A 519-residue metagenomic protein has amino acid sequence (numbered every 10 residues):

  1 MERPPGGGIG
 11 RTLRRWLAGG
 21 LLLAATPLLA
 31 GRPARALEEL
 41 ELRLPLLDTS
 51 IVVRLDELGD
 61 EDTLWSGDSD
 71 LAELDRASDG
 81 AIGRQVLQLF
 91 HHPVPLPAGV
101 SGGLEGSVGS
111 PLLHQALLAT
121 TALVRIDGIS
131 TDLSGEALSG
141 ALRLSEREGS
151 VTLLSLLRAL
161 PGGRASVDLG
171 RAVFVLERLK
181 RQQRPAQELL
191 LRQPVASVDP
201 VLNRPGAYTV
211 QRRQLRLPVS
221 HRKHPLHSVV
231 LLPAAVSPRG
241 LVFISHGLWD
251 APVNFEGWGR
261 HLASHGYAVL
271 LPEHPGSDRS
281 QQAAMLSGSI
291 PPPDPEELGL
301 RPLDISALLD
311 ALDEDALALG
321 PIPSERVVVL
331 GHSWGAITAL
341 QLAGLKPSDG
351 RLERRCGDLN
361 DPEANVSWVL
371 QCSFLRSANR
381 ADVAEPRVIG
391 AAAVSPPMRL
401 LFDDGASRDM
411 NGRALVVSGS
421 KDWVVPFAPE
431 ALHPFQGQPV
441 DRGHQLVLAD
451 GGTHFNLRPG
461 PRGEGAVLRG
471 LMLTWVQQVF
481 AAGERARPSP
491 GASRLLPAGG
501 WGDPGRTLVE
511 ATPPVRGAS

Functional and structural regions predicted by a protein language model:
S50-A196: Mature extracellular/secreted ectodomains of secretory-pathway proteins
E188-S237: N-terminal cap/lid segment of alpha/beta-hydrolase-fold proteins
P238-G247: Short beta-strand element of the alpha/beta-hydrolase
W249, V253-E256, H261, E273-G299: Cap/lid segment of the alpha/beta-hydrolase catalytic domain
P291-L319, C356-E363: Alpha/beta-hydrolase active-site loop
G331-G335, A339: Gly/Ala-rich beta-loop-alpha elbow adjacent to hydrolase catalytic centers
R408-V467: Active-site-adjacent alpha-helix of alpha/beta-hydrolase-fold enzymes
G463-S519: Catalytic active-site module of serine/aspartate enzymes centered on a nucleophile-bearing elbow/loop
